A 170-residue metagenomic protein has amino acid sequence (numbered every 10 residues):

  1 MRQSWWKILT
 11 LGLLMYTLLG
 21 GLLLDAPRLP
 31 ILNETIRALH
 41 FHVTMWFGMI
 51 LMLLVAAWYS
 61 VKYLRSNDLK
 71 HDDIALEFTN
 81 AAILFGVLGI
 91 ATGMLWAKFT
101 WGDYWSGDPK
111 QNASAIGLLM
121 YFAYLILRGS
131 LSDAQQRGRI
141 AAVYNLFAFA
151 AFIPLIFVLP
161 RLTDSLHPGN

Functional and structural regions predicted by a protein language model:
M1-N170: Polytopic transmembrane helical bundles with strong interfacial aromatic enrichment
